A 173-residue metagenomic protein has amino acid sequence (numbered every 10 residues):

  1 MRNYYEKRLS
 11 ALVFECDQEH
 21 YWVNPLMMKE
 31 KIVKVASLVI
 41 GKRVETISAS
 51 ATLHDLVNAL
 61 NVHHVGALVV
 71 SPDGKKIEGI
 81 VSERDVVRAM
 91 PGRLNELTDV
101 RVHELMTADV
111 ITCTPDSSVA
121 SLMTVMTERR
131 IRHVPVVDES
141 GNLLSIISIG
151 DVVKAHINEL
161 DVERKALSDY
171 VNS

Functional and structural regions predicted by a protein language model:
R2-S173: Tandem CBS (Cystathionine beta-synthase) repeat/Bateman regulatory domains
